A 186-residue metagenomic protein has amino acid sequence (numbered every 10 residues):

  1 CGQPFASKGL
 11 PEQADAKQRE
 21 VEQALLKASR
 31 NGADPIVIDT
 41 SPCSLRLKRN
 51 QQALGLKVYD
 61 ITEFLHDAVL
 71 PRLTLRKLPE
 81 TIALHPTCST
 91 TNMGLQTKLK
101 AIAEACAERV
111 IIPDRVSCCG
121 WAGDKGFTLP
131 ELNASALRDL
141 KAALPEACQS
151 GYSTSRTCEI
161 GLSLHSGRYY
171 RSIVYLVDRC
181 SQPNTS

Functional and structural regions predicted by a protein language model:
C1-S186: Iron-sulfur cluster-binding electron-transfer modules in prokaryotic oxidoreductases
